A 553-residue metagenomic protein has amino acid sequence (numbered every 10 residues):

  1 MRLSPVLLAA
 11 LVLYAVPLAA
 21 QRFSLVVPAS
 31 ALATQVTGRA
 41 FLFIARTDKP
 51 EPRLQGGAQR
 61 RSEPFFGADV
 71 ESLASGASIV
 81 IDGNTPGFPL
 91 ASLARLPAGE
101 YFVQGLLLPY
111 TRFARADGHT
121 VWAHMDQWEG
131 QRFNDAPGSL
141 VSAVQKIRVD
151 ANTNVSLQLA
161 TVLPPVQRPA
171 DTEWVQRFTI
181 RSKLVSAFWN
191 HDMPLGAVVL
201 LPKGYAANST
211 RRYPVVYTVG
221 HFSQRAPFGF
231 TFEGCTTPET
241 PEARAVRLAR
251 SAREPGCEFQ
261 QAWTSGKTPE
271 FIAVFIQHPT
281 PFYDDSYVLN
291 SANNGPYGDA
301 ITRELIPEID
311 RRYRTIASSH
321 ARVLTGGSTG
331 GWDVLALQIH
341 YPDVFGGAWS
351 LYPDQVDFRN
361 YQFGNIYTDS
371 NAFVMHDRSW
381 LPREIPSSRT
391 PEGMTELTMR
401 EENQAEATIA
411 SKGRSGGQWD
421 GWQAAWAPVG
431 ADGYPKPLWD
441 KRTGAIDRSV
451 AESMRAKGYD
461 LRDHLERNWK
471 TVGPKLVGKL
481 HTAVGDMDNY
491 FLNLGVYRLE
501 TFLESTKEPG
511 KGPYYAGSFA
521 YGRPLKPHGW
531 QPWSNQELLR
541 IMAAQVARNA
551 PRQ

Functional and structural regions predicted by a protein language model:
M1-L7: Bacterial N-terminal signal peptides that target proteins for export
A15-P17: N-terminal signal peptide c-region/cleavage motif recognized by signal peptidases
Q21-V27, A33-F41, D192-V198: Contiguous beta-strand segments within globular domains
A45-Q553: Non-catalytic cap/lid and distal C-terminal segments of serine-dependent acyl enzymes
